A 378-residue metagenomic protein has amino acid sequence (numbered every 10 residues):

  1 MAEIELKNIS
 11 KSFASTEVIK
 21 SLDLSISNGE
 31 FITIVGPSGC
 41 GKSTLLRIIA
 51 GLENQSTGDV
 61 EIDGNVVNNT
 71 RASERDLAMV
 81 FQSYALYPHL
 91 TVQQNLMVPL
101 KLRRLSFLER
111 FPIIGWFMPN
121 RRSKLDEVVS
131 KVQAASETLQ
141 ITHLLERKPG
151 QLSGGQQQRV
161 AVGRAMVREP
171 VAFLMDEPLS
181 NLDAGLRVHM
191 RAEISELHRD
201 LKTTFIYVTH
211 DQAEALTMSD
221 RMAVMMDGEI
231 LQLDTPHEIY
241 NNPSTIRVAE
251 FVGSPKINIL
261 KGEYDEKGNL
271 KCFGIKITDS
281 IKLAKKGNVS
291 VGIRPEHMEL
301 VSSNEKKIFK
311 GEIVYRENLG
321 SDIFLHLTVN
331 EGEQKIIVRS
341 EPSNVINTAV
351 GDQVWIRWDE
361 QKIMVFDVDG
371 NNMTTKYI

Functional and structural regions predicted by a protein language model:
I4, I19-S21: Conserved structural motif at the start of ABC-family nucleotide-binding domains
V35-P37: The feature captures the beta-strand-to-loop junction immediately N-terminal to the Walker
A50: Helix-to-loop junction immediately C-terminal to a conserved catalytic motif
S56-D59, D227: Conserved coupling/switch loops of ABC nucleotide-binding domains, chiefly the family-specific signature
G58-V66: Conserved ABC transporter NBD signature motif
T91-R247: ABC ATPase nucleotide-binding domains
K267-I378: Non-catalytic connector elements of ABC transporters
